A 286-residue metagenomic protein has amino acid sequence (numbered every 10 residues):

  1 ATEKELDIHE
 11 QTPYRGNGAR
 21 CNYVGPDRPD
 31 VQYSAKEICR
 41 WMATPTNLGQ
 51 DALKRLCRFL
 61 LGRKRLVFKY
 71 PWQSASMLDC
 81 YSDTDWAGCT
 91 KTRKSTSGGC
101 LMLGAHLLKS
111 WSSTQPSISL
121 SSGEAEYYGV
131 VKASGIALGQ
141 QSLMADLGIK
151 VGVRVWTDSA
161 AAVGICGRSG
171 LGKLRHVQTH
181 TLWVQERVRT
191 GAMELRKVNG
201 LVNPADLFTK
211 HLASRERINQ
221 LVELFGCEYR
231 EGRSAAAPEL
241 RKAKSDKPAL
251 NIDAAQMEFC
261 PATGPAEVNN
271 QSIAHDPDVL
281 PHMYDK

Functional and structural regions predicted by a protein language model:
A1-H9, Y14-A19, A87-T92, S97 (+5 more regions): A conserved non-catalytic segment of reverse transcriptases and RNA-directed RNA polymerases corresponding to the late
A1-R65, N199, F208-T209: C-terminal reverse transcriptase regions that engage the nucleic-acid substrate
A1-T2, S34-I38, L107-S119, G164: A short small-residue
D7-I8, R20, K64-L66, D85-A87 (+3 more regions): Eukaryotic intrinsically disordered and solvent-exposed regulatory patches
Y14-N17, G49, L61, K94 (+3 more regions): Active-site-proximal structural scaffolding
C21, P29, C80-G123: RNase H-like nuclease fold core
W41, M77, S113-K286: RNase H-like nuclease module associated with reverse transcription
R58-T84, G148-I149: Structured nucleic-acid-interacting core domains from mobile-element enzymes and related host factors, especially RNase
